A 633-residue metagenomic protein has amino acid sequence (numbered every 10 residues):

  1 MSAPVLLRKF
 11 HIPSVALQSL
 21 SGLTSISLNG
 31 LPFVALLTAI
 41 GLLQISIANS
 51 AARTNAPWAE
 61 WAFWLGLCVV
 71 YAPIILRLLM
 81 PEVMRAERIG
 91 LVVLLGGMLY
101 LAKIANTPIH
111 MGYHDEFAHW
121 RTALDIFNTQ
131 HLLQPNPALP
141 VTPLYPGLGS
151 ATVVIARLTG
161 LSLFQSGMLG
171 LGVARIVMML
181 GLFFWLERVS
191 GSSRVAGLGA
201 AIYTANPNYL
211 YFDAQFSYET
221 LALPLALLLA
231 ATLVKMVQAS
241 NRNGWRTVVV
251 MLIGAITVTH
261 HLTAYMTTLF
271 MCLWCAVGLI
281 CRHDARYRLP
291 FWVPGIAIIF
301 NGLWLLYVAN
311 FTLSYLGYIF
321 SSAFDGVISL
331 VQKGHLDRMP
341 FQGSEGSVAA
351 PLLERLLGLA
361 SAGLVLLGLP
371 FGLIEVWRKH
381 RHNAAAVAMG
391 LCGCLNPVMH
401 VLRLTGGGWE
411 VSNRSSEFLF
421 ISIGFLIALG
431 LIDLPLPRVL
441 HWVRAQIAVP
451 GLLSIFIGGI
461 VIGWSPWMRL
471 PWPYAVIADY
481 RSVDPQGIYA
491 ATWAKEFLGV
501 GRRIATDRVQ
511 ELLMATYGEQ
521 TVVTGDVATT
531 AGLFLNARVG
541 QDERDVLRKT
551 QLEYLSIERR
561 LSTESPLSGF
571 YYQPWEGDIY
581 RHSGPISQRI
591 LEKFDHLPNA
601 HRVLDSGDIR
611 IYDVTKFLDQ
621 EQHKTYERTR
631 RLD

Functional and structural regions predicted by a protein language model:
F10-I12, E219, L429-D633: Extracytoplasmic
A59-L65, F212, E219, Y265-M266 (+1 more regions): Hydrophobic/aromatic-rich transmembrane helices and adjacent perimembrane loops
A72-R77, C275-A276, R282, I298-I299 (+1 more regions): Hydrophobic, aromatic-rich transmembrane alpha-helices and their immediate juxtamembrane boundary segments
L78-V83, A239-N243, R282-W292, L367-C394: Membrane-interface helix-loop-helix junctions at transmembrane boundaries of multi-pass membrane enzymes, predominantly
P81-E82, I89-G90, G97-L225, F418 (+1 more regions): Active-site lumenal/periplasmic loops and adjacent helix-entry segments of GT-C-fold, multi-pass membrane
R157-L158, D325-L356: Juxtamembrane membrane-water interface segments that cap and precede transmembrane helices
A226-W245: Membrane-interface transmembrane helices that cradle and orient dolichyl/undecaprenyl
A230-T232, R246-L262: Membrane-interface alpha helices of multi-pass inner-membrane proteins
